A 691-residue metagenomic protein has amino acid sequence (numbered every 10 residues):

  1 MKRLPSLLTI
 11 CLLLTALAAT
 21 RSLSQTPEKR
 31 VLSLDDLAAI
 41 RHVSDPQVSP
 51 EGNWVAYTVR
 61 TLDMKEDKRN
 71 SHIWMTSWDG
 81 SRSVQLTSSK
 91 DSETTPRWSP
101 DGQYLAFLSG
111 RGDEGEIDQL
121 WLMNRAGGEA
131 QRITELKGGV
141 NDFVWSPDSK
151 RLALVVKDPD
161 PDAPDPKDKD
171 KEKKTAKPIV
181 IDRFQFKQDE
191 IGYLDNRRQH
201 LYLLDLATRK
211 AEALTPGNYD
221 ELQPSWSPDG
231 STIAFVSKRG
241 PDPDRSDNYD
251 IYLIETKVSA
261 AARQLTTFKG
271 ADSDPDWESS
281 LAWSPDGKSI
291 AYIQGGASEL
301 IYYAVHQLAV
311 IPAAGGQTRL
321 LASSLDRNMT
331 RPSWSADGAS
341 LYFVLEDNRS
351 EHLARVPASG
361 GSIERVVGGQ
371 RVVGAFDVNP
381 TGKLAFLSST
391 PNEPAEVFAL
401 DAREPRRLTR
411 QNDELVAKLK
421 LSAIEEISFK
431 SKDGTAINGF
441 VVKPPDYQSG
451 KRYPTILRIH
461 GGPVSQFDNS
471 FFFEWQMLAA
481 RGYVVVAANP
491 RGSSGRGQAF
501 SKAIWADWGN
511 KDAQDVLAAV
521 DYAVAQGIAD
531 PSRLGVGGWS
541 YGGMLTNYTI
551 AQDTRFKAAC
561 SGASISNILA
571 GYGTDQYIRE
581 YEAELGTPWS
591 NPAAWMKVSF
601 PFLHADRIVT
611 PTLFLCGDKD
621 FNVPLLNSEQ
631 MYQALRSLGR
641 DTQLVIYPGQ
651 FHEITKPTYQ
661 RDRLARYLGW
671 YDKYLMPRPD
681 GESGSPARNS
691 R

Functional and structural regions predicted by a protein language model:
T9-A18: Bacterial N-terminal signal peptides
T26-D67, S71, L201: Mature N-terminal segment immediately following signal peptide/propeptide cleavage in secreted/periplasmic
R41-A56, K90-L108, E129-A130, E135-L152 (+12 more regions): Conserved beta-propeller blade repeats
K65-N70, G112-D118, G192-R198, P243-Y249 (+3 more regions): Short, solvent-exposed loop/turn segments at conserved positions within beta-propeller repeat blades
R69-S71, K157-L204, N248-D250, V305-L308 (+3 more regions): Predominantly five- to eight-bladed beta-propeller fold
S77-S81, N124-G128, D205-R209, E255-S259 (+3 more regions): Short loop/turn segments that connect beta-strands within beta-propeller blades
D165, P241, S298, R403 (+3 more regions): Cap/lid segment of the alpha/beta-hydrolase catalytic domain
F472, A487-R691: Active-site-proximal cap/loop segments of hydrolase catalytic domains
